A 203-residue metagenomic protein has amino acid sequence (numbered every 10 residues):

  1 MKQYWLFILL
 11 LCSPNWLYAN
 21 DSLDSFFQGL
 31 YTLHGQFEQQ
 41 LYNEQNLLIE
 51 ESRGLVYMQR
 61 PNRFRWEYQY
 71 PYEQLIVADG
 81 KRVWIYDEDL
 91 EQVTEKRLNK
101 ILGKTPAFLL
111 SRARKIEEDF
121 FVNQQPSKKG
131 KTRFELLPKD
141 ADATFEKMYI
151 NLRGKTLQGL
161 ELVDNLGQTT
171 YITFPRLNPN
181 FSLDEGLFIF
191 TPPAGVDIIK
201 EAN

Functional and structural regions predicted by a protein language model:
Y4-S13: Sec-dependent N-terminal signal peptides
N15-A19: Sec/Tat signal peptide C-region and signal peptidase I cleavage site
N20-N43, L47-I49, V77, I85-E146 (+1 more regions): Flexible, processing/modification-adjacent segments and terminal tails in exported/periplasmic/extracellular proteins
L33-Q39, S52-V56, F64-W66: One face of beta-strands
L41, M58-R60, G154: Beta-strand elements of well-folded, non-transmembrane domains
L55-K104, T170: An acidic-aromatic
E117-F121, S127-A202: Gly/Pro-enriched, hydrophobic low-complexity segments that function as extracytoplasmic propeptides/linkers
